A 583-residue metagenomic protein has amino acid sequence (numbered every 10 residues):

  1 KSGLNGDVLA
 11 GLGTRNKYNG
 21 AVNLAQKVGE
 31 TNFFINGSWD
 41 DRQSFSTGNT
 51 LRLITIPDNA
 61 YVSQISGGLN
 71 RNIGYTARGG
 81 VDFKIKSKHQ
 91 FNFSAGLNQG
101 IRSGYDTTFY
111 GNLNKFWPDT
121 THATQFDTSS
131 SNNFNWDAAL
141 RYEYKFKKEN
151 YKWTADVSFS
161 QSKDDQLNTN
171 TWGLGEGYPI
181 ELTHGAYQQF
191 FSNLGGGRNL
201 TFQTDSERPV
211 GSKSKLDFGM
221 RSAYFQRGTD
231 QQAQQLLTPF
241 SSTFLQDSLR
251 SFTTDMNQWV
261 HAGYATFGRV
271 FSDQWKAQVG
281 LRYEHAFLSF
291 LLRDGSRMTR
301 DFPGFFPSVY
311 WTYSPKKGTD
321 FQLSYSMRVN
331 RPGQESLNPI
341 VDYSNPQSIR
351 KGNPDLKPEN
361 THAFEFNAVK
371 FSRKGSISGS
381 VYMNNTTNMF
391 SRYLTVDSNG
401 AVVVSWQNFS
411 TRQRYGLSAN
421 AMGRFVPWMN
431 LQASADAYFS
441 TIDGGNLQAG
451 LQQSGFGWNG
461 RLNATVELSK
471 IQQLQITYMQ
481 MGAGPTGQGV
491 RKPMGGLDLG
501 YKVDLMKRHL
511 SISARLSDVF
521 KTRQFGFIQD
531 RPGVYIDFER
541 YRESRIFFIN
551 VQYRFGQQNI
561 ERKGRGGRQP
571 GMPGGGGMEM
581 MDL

Functional and structural regions predicted by a protein language model:
K1-Y110, Q125-D165, D205-R227, G268 (+13 more regions): Membrane-proximal, glycine/serine-rich, low-complexity loop/turn segments characteristic of large bacterial
S2, H285-F290, M389-F390, I442 (+1 more regions): Short acidic/His/Gly/Ser-rich catalytic and metal-binding motifs that mark active-site loops of diverse hydrolases
L12-T14, L69-R71, T128-N132, S192-R198 (+8 more regions): Replace "Gram-negative outer membrane beta-barrel proteins" with "bacterial and organellar outer membrane beta-barrel
F45-S63, G111-A123, N168-Q189, Q226-F252 (+4 more regions): Surface-exposed loop/turn segments flanking beta-strands in extracellular/periplasmic regions
I65, F190, N199-Q203, L245-F252 (+5 more regions): Outer membrane beta-barrel strand-and-loop segments of large Gram-negative receptors, especially TonB-dependent
S212, V270-K276, R424-Q432, D436-T441 (+1 more regions): Detector for outer-membrane/organellar transmembrane beta-barrel domains, recognizing the amphipathic beta-strand
K215-K316, N446-L447: Signature of Gram-negative outer-membrane beta-barrel scaffolds
I442, W458-L505, R515, F520 (+1 more regions): C-terminal beta-barrel architecture of Gram-negative outer-membrane proteins
